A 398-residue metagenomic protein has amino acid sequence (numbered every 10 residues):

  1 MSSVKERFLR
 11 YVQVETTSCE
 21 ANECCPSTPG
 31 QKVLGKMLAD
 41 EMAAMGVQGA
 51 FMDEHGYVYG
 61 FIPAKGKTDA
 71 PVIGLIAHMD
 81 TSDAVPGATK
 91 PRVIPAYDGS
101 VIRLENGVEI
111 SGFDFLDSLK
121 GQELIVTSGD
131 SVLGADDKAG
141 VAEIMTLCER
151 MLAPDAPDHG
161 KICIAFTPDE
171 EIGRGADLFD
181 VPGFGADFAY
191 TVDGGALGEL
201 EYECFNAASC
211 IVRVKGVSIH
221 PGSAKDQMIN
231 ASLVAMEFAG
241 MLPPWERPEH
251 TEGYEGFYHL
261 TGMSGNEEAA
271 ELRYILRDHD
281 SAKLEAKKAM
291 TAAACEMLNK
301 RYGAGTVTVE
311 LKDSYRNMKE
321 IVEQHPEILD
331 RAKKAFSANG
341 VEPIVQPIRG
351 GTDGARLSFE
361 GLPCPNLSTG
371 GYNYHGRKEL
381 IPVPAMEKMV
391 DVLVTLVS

Functional and structural regions predicted by a protein language model:
S2-P29, V126, Y315, Y372-G376: N-terminal capping segment at the start of a domain
E23-A70, G74-I76, D80: A non-catalytic alpha/beta surface segment that caps or lines the substrate-entry region of metallo-dependent hydrolase
T68-K161, F166, A186, K388: Active-site metal-coordination/substrate-binding segment of hydrolases, especially metallo-dependent peptidases
T81, S131, S218-I219, L276-L284: A generic structural motif
L116-S118, G134-A139, L147, A153 (+5 more regions): Glycine-rich anion/phosphate-binding loop at the beta-strand->alpha-helix junction
D117-S131, K215-I219, N339-G340, G371-H375: Glycine/charged-rich beta-loop-alpha catalytic/anionic-binding loops adjacent to active sites
G140, D155-A231: Fold-level recognition of mixed alpha/beta catalytic cores in primary-metabolism enzymes, strongest
S232-V397: Metal-dependent amide/peptide-bond hydrolase catalytic core, centered on the "pita-bread" metallohydrolase fold
